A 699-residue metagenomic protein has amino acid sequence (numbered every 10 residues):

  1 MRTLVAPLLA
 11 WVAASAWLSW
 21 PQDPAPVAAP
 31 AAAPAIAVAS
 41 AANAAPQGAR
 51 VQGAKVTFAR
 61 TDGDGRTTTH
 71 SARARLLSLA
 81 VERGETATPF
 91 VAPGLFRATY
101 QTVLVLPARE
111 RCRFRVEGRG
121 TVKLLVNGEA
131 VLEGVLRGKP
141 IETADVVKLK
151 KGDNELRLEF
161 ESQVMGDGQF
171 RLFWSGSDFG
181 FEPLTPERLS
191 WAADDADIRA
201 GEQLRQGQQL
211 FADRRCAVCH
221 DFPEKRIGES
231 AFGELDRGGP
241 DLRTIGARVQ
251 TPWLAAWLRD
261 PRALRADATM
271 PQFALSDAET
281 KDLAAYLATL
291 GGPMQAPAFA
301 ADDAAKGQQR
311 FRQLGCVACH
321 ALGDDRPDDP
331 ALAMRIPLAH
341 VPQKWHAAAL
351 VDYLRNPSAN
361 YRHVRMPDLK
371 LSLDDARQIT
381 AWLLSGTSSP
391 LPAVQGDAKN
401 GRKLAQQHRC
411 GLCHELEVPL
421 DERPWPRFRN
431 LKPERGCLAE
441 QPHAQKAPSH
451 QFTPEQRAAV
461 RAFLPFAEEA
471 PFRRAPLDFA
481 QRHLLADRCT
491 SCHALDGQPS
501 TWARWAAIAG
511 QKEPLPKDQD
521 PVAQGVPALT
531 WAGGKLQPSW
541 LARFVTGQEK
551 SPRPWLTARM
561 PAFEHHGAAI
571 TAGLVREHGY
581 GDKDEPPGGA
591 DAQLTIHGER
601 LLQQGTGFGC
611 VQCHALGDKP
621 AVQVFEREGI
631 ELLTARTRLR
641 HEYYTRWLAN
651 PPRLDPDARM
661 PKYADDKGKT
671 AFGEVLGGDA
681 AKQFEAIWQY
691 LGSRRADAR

Functional and structural regions predicted by a protein language model:
R2-P21: Sec-dependent N-terminal signal peptides
W17-R113, E117-L204: Extracellular/secretory pathway-exposed regions associated with glycan biology
P26, P30, P34, S40 (+8 more regions): Electrostatic cytochrome c docking/interface patches
A108-F114, G120-V122, K150-D153, V164 (+9 more regions): Short tyrosine-centred short linear motifs in exposed loops/low-complexity segments
G120, F160-S162, P223, G291 (+6 more regions): Surface-exposed loop/turn motifs at beta-strand-loop junctions within extracellular Ig-like and Fibronectin type III
D197-F232, R237, H320, P327 (+6 more regions): Conserved, compact domain cores that house catalytic/ligand-binding motifs in diverse enzymes and effector modules
A212-V218, P223, E279, R312-A318 (+12 more regions): Short pre-active-site segment immediately N-terminal to redox-active cysteine/selenocysteine motifs in thiol-based
E229-G292, P327-S388, L420-F472, S500-G579 (+1 more regions): Extracytoplasmic electron-transfer domains, predominantly the class I c-type cytochrome c fold
